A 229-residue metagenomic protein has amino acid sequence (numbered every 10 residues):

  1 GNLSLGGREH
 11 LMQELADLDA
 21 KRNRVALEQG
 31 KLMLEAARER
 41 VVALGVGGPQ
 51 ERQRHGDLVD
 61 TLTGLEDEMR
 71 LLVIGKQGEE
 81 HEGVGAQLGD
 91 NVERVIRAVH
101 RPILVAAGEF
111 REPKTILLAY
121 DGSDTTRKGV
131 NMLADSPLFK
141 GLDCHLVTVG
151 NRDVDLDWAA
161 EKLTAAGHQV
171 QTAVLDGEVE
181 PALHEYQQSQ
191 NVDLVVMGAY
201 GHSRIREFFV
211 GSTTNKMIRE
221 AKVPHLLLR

Functional and structural regions predicted by a protein language model:
G1-Q29, D143-A165: Acidic, proline/glycine-rich short linear motifs
M33-P49: A structural motif corresponding to the C-terminal end of an alpha-helix and its immediate exit/capping segment
A37, L62, L133, A159 (+2 more regions): Aromatic/hydrophobic pocket-lining residues that form π-stacking "cages" and hydrophobic walls in ligand
G45-G48, E68, E112, K140 (+2 more regions): Short loop/turn motifs at secondary-structure junctions
P49-R54, L104, H145-V147, Q171-L175 (+1 more regions): General small-molecule cofactor/ligand-binding pocket signal
E51, D57-F110, Y186-R229: Gly/Ser-rich helix-loop-strand patches that form or flank binding pockets for ribonucleotide-derived cofactors
G85-V170: Short acidic/Ser/Thr-enriched loop-to-helix initiation segments
K140-A199, S203-R206: Glycine/small-residue-rich hydrophobic helix-like segments
